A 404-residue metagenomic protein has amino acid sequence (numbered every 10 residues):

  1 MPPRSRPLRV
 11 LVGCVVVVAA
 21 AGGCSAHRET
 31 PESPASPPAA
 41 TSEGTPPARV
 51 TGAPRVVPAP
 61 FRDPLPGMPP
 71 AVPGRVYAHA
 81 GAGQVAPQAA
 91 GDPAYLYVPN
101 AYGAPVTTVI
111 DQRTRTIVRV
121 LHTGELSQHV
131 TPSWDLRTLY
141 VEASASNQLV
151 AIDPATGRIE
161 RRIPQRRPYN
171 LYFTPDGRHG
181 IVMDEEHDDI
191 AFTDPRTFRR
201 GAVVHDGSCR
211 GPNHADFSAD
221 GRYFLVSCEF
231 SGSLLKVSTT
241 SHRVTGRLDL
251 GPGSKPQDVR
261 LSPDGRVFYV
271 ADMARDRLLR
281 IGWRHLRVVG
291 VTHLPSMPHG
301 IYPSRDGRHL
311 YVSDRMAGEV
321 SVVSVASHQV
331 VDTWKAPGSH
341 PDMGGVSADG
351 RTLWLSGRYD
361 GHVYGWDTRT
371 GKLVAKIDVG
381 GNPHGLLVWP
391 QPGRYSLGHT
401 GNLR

Functional and structural regions predicted by a protein language model:
P2-R28: Secretory targeting and sorting signals
C24-R404: Predominantly soluble domains enriched in secretory-pathway, periplasmic, or organellar proteins
